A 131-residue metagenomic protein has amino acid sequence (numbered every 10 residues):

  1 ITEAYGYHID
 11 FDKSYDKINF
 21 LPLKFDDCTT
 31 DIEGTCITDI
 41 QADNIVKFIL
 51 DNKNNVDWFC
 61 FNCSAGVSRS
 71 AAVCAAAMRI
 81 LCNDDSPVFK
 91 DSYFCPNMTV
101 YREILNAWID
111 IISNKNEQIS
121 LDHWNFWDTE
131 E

Functional and structural regions predicted by a protein language model:
I1-L23: Glycine-rich, flexible N-terminal cofactor/catalytic loop recognition
A4, D27, S64-A65, Y93-C95: Short beta-alpha junction loops
Y7-H8, D31, V67-A72: Short catalytic/ligand-binding loop motif for oxyanion handling, primarily in non-cytosolic enzymes, centered on
L21-C60: Helix-loop module immediately N-terminal to the HCX5R catalytic loop in PTP-like cysteine phosphatase domains
T35-I37, C74, D84: Surface-exposed beta-strand edges and their flanking turn/coil or helix-capping segments
D39, S68-A71, F94-M98: Short, amphipathic alpha-helical segments
L50-W58, A76-E131: PTP/DSP superfamily signal
F59-A76: A phosphate-binding catalytic loop at a beta-strand-loop-alpha-helix junction that coordinates phosphoryl groups
